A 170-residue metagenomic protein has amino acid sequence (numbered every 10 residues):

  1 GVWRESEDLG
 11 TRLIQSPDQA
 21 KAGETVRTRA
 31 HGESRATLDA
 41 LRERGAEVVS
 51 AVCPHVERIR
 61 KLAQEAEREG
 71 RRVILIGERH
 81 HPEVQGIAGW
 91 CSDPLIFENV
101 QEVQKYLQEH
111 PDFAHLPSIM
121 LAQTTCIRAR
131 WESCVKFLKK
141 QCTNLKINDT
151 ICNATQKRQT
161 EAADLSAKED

Functional and structural regions predicted by a protein language model:
G1-D170: The feature marks the mature, well-folded catalytic cores of soluble enzymes
